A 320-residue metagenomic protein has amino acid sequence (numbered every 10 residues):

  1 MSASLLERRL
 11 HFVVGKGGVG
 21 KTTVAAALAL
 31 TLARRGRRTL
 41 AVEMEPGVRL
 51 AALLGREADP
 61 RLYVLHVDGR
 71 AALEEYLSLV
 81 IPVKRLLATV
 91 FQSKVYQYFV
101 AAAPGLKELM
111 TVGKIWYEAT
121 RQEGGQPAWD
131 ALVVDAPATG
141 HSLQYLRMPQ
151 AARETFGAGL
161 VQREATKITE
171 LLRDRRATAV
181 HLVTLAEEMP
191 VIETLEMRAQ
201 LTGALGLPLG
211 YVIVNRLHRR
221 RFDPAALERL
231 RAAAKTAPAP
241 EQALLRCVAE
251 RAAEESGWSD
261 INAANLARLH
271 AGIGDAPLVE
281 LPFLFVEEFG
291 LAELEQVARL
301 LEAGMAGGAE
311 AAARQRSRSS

Functional and structural regions predicted by a protein language model:
S2-R8: Phosphate-binding P-loop
A3, V19, T23-A27, R34-R35 (+5 more regions): Conserved catalytic-core segment of NTP-binding enzymes
G15: The Walker A (P-loop) glycine that initiates the GxxxxGKT/S ATP-binding motif of P-loop NTPases
L30-Q92: N-terminal phosphate/diphosphate-binding loop that engages ATP/GTP or pyrophosphate donors across diverse enzyme folds
R70-E75, L79, Q97-K107, A152-L160: Flexible beta-alpha connector loops of hexameric P-loop NTPases
V83-A119: ATP-hydrolysis module of ASCE/P-loop NTPase motor domains, specifically the Walker B Asp-Glu catalytic pair
L227-L244, E295, L300-S320: Acidic, low-complexity intrinsically disordered tails
